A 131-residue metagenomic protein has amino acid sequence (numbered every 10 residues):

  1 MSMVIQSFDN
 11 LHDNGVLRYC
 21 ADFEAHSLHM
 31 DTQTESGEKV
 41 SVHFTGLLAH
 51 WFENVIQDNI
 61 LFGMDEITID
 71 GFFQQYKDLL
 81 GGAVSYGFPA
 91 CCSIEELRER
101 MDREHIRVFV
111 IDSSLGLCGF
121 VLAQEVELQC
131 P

Functional and structural regions predicted by a protein language model:
M1-P131: Surface-exposed, interaction-prone regions used to assemble/regulate multi-protein complexes
